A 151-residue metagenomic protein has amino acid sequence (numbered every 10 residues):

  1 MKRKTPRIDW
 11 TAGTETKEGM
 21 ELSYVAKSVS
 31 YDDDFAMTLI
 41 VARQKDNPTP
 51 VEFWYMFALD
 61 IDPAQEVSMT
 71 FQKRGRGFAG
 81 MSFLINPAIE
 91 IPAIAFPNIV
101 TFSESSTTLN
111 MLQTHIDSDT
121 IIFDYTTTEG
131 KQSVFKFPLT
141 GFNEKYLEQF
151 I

Functional and structural regions predicted by a protein language model:
M1-I151: A generic "folded-domain core" signal
